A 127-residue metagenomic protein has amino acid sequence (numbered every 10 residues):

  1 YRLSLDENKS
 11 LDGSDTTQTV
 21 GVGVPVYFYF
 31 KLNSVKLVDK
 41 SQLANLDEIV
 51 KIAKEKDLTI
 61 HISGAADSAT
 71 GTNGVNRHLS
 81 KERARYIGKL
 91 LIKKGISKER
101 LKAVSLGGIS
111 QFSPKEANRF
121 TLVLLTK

Functional and structural regions predicted by a protein language model:
Y1-T59, A117, T121-K127: Periplasmic peptidoglycan-binding/tethering modules of Gram-negative envelope proteins
K36, K40, A65-K127: Periplasmic OmpA-like peptidoglycan-binding domain that tethers envelope proteins to the cell wall
